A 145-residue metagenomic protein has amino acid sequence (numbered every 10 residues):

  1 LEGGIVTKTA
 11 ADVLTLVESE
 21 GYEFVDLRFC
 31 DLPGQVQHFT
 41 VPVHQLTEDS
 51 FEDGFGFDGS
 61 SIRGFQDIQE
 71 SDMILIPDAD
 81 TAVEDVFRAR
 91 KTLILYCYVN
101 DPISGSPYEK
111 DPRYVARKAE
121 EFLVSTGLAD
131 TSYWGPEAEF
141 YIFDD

Functional and structural regions predicted by a protein language model:
E2-D145: ATP/Mg2+-dependent ligation/transfer catalytic cores
